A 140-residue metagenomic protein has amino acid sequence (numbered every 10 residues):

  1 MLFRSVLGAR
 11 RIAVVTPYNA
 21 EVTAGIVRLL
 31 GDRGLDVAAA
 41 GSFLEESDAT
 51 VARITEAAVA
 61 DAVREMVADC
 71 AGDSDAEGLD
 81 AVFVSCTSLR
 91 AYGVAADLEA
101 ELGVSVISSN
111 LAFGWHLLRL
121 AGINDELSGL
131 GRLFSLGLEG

Functional and structural regions predicted by a protein language model:
M1-L2: Short, small-residue-biased leader/transition segments that mark boundaries at the very start of proteins
V6-R28, D32-R33, A121-G140: Short, glycine-/small-residue-rich phosphate/pyrophosphate-handling segment
R11-V15, A81-V84, I107: Short catalytic-loop micro-motif centered on adjacent basic/acidic residues
E21, R90-A91: Short glycine-rich, flexible loops that bind phosphorylated cofactors or substrates
E21-S85: Active-site rim beta-loop-alpha module in soluble metabolic enzymes
R33, E101-L102: Short, structured coil segments at secondary-structure junctions
E45-T50, L102-E126: Short, flexible loop segments at boundaries between secondary-structure elements
Y92-A100: Short Gly/Thr/Asp-enriched flexible loops that form oxyanion-binding sites at enzyme active sites
